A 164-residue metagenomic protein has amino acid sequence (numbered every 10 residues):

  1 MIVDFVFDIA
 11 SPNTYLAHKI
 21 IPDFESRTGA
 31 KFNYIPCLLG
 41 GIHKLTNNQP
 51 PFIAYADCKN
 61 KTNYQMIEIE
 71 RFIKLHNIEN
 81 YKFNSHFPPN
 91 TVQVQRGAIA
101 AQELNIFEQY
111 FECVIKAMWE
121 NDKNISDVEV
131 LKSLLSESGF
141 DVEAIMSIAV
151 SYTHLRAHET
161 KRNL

Functional and structural regions predicted by a protein language model:
M1-L16: Local sequence-structure signature of Cys/Sec-based thiol-disulfide redox active-site neighborhoods
D8-A10, N84-H86, M146-A149: Conserved strand-turn element in the central/C-terminal portion of the radical SAM core barrel that lines
K19-M118: Structural alpha/beta surface segment adjacent to cysteine/selenocysteine redox centers across thiol/disulfide enzymes
G97-I99, I115, K132, S136 (+1 more regions): Amphipathic alpha-helical segments within well-ordered protein domains
A117-L134, S138-F140: Histidine/lysine/aspartate-rich catalytic loop segments that bind and position anionic ligands
E120, A144-S151: Short, glycine/charged-rich beta-strand-loop motifs at protein surfaces that mediate ligand recognition and catalysis
T153-T160: Conserved small/polar residues in nucleotide/adenosyl-binding loops
